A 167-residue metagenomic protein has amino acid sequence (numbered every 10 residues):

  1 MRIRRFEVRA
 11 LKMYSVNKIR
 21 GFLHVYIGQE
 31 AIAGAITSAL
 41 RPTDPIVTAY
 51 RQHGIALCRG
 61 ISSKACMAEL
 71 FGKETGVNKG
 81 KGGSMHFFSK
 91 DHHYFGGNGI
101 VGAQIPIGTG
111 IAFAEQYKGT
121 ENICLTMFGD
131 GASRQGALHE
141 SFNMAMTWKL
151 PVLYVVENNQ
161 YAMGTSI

Functional and structural regions predicted by a protein language model:
M1-R2: Mature N-terminal segment immediately following signal peptide/propeptide cleavage in secreted/periplasmic
V8-K12, V16-W148, S166: Cofactor-binding active-site loop characterized by glycine-rich and histidine/acidic residues
P151-V152: Short, proline-centered helix/strand-breaking motifs
V156-I167: Thiamine diphosphate
